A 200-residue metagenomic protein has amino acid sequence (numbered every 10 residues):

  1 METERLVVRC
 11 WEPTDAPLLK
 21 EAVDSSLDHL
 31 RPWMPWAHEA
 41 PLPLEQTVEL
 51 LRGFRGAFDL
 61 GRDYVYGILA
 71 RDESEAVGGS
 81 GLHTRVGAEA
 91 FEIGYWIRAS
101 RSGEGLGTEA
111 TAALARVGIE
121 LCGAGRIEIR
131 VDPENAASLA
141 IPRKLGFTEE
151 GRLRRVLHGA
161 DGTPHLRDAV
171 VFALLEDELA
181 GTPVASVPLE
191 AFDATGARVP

Functional and structural regions predicted by a protein language model:
M1-L18, A22-P32, V65-P200: Acyl-donor (CoA/ACP) binding surface of acyl/acetyltransferases
W11, A22, E39-Q46, L60: Generic, well-ordered alpha-helical segments
H29-R52: Conserved GNAT-fold acetyl-CoA-binding loop/helix
A37-P41, G53-R55, R101, P142-G146: N-terminal start-of-chain detector that recognizes signal peptides and the immediate post-cleavage beginning
E39, R52-G67: A short helix-loop-beta-strand connector motif used in the catalytic cores of GNAT acetyltransferases and, in some
